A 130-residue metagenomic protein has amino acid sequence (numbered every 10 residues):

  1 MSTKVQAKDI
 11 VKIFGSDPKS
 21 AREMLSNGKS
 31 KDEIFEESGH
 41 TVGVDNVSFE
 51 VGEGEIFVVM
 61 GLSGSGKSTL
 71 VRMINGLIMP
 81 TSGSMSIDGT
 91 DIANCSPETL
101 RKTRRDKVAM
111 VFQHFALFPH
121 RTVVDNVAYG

Functional and structural regions predicted by a protein language model:
M1-H40: ABC-family P-loop ATPase nucleotide-binding domain
I34-G39, A93-A109: ABC ATPase NBD coupling module
F57-V58, M110: Short beta-strand immediately N-terminal to the Walker A/P-loop
M60-L62: The feature captures the beta-strand-to-loop junction immediately N-terminal to the Walker
N75: Helix-to-loop junction immediately C-terminal to a conserved catalytic motif
G83-D91: Conserved ABC transporter NBD signature motif
V124-Y129: Short helical segment in ABC ATPase nucleotide-binding domains corresponding to the A-loop/adjacent helical element
